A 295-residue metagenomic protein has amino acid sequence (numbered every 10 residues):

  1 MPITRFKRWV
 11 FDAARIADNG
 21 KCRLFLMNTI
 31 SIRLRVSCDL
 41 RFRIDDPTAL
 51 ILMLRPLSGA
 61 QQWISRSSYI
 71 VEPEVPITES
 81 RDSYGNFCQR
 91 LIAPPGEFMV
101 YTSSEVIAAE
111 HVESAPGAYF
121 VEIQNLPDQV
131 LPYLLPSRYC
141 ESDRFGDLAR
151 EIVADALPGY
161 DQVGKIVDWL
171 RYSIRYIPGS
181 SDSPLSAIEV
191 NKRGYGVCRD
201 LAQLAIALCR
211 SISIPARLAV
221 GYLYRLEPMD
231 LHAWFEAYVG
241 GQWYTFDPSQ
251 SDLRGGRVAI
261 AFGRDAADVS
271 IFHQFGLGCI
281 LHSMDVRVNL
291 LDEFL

Functional and structural regions predicted by a protein language model:
T4, A13-A17: Ala/Thr-enriched low-complexity intrinsically disordered regions
N19-V112: Intrinsically disordered, low-complexity N-terminal segments that are enriched in acidic
I44, V106-E110, P116, N125-G196 (+3 more regions): Secondary-structure boundary elements
L52, E113-A118, D247: Short, charged, solvent-exposed linker or helix-capping segments at domain edges/interfaces that act as flexible hinges
E74-I77, I123-L126, L253-F262: Short, surface-exposed linear segments at secondary-structure transitions and domain or protein termini
D168, D200-G278, H282: Hydrophobic/aromatic-rich core segments of domains that either
